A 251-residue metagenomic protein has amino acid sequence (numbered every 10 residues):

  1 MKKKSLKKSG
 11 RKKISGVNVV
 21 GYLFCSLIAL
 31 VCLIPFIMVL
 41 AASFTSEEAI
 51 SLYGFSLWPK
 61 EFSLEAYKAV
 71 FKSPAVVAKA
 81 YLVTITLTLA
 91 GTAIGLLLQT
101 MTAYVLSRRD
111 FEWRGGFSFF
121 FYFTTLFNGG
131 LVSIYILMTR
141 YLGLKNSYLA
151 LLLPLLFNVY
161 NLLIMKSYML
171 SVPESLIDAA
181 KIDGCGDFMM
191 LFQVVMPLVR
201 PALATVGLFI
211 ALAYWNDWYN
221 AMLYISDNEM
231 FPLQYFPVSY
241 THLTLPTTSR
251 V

Functional and structural regions predicted by a protein language model:
K2-L243, S249-V251: A hydrophobic, multi-pass inner-membrane permease signature
